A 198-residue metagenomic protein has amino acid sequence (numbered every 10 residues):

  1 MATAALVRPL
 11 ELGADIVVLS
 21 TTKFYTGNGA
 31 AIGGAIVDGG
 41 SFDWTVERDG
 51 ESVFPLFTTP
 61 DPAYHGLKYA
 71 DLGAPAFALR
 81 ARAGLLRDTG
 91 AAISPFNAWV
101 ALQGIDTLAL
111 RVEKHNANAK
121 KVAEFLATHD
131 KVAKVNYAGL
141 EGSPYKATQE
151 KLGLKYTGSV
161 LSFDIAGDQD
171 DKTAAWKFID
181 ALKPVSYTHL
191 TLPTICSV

Functional and structural regions predicted by a protein language model:
M1-K131, N136: Conserved PLP-enzyme active-site core in the AAT-like
P9, G13-V17, E141-A147, T188: N-terminal start-of-domain structural block
D38-G40, I165-G167, T194: Non-catalytic surface loops within mature trypsin-like serine protease
T89-A92, F96-A98, T107, E113-K114 (+1 more regions): Conserved small-domain helix->loop->beta segment predominantly found in fold-type I
T188-T194: Conserved small/polar residues in nucleotide/adenosyl-binding loops
S197-V198: Glycine-rich phosphate/pyrophosphate-binding loop and adjacent beta-alpha nucleotide/cofactor-binding cores
